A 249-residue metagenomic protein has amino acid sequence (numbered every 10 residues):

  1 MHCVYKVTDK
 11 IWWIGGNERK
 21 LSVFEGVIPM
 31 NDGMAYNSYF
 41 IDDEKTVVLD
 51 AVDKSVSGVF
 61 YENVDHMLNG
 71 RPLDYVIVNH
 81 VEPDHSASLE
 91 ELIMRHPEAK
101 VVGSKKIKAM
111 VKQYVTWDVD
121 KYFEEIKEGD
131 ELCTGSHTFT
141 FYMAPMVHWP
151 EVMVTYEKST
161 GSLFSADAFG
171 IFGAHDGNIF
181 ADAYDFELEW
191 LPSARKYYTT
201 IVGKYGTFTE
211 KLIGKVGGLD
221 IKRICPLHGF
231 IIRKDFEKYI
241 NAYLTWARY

Functional and structural regions predicted by a protein language model:
V4-H66, V154-E157, S162-S165: Conserved beta-strand hairpin/beta-sheet module of binuclear metal-dependent hydrolase folds, prominently
Y5-D9, V102-V152, Y205-I213: Metallo-beta-lactamase
F24-P29, V52-K54, V78-H80, F139-P145 (+1 more regions): Short, flexible loop segments at the rims of nucleotide/cofactor-binding pockets, characterized by
E44, S55-V102: Active-site metal-binding motif and surrounding structural segment of the metallo-beta-lactamase
L49-A51, L73-V81, V101-S104, L163-A166 (+1 more regions): Active-site neighborhood of phospho(di)ester-bond hydrolases with catalytic His/Asp-centered motifs
D53-K54, P83, G170, I231: Short, glycine/acidic-enriched loop or turn micro-motifs at the edges of active sites
T138-P226, F230-K234: Metallo-beta-lactamase
L227-Y249: Short, structured interface segments
